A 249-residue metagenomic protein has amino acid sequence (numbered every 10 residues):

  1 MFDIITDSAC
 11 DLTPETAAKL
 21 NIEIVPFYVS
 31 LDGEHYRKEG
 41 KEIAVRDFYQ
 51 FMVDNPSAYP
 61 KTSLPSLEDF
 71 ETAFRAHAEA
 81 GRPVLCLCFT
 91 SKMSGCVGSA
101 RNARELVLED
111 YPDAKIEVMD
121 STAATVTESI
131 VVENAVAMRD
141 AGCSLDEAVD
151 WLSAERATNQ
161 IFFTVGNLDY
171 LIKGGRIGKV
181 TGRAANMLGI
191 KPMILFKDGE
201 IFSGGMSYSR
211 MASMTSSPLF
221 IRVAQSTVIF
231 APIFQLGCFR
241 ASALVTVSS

Functional and structural regions predicted by a protein language model:
D3, A9-A17, I22-E23, Y28 (+7 more regions): Mixed-charge interfacial surface used for oligomerization/domain docking and macromolecular partner engagement
D3-P65: N-terminal glycine-rich anion-binding loop in soluble enzyme alpha/beta folds
D47, Y59-L67, T72-R75, E79 (+4 more regions): Structured, active/binding-site neighborhoods that engage oxygen-rich ligands
Q50-L67, K197-A212: Acidic/glycine-enriched edge-of-secondary-structure segments
D54, G81-C86, L108-M119: Glycine/charged-rich beta-loop-alpha catalytic/anionic-binding loops adjacent to active sites
L67-A100: N-terminal glycine-rich phosphate/adenylate-binding segment common to multiple enzyme folds
V223, R240-V245: Hydrophobic, low-acid, alpha-helix-prone terminal segments
